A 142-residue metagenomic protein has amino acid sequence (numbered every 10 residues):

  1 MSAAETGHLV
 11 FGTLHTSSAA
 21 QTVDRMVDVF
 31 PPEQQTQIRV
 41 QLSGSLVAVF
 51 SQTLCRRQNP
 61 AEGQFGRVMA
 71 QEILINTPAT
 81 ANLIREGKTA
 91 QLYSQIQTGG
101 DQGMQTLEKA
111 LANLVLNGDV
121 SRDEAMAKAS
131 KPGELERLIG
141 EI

Functional and structural regions predicted by a protein language model:
M1-I142: Short, flexible helix-loop junctions that flank or precede catalytic/ligand sites
